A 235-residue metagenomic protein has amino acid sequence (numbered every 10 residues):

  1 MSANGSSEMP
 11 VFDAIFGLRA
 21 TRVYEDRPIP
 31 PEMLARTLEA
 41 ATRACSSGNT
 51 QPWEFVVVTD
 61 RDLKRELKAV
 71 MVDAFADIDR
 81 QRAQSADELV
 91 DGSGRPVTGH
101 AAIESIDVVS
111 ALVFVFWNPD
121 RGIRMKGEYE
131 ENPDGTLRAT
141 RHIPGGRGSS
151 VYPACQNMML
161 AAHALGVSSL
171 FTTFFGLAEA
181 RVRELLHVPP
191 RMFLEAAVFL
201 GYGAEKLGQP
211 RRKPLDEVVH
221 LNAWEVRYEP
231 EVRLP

Functional and structural regions predicted by a protein language model:
S2-S7, A20-T21, P96, F193-P235: C-terminal helix-cap and adjacent tail motif
P10-R27: Generic N-terminal amphipathic, Lys/Arg-enriched alpha-helix
V23-E25, E54, S168-T172: Short catalytic-loop micro-motif centered on adjacent basic/acidic residues
E39-T42, V113, P119, Y129-L185: Small-aliphatic-rich amphipathic alpha-helix that forms the alpha element of a beta-alpha
R43-N49: Glycine-rich phosphate/pyrophosphate-binding beta-alpha loops
P52-W53, V109-L112, L194-E195: Short, surface-exposed beta-edge/turn micro-motifs
V57-S150: Glycine/small-residue-rich phosphate/adenosyl-binding loop
F75-D87, L186-P210: A glycine-rich helix N-cap at a beta->alpha junction
